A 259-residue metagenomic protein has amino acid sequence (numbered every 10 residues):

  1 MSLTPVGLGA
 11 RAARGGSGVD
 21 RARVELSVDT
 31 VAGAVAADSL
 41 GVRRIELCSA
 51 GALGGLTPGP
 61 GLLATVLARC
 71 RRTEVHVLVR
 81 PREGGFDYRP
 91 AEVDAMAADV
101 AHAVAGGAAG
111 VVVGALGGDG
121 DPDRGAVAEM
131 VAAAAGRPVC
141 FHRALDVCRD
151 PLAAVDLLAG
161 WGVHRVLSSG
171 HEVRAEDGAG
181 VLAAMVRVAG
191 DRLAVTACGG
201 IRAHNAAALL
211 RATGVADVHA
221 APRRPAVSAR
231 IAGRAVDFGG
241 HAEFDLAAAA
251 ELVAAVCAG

Functional and structural regions predicted by a protein language model:
M1-D20, C257-G259: Actinobacteria-biased recognition of intrinsically disordered, low-complexity terminal regions
R14, V19-V42, A50, G54: N-terminal pre-domain/capping segments
A22-V28, I45-L47, V75-V79, V111-V113 (+4 more regions): Hydrophobic faces of well-ordered beta-strands that scaffold small-molecule active sites in alpha/beta enzyme cores
D29-S39, D87-H102, D146-W161, M185 (+2 more regions): Catalytic cores of alpha/beta
A32, G51-R71, P90-D94, A115-A135 (+5 more regions): Active-site-adjacent beta->alpha loops and helix N-cap segments on the catalytic face of soluble alpha/beta enzymes
L40, T65-R69, A97, H102 (+8 more regions): Alpha-helical structural signal in soluble globular domains
R44-L56, H102, G106-G118, V163-G178 (+3 more regions): Glycine-rich phosphate-binding active-site loops on the catalytic face of alpha/beta enzymes
A189-G259: C-terminal alpha-helical cap/extension of soluble enzyme domains
